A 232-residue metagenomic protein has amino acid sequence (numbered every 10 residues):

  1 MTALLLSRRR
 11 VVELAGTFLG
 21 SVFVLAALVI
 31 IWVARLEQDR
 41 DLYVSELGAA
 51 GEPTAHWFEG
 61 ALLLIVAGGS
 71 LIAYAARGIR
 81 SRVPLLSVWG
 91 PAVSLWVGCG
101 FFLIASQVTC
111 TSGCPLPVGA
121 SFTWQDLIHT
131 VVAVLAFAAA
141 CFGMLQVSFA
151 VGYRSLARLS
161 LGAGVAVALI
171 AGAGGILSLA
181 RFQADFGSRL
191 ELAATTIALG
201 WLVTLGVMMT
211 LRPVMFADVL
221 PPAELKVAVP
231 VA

Functional and structural regions predicted by a protein language model:
M1-A3, P221-A232: Short, intrinsically disordered terminal tails adjacent to the first/last structured region
L4-Y43, L47, G51-P222: Hydrophobic, aromatic-enriched alpha-helical segments typical of multi-pass transmembrane helices
